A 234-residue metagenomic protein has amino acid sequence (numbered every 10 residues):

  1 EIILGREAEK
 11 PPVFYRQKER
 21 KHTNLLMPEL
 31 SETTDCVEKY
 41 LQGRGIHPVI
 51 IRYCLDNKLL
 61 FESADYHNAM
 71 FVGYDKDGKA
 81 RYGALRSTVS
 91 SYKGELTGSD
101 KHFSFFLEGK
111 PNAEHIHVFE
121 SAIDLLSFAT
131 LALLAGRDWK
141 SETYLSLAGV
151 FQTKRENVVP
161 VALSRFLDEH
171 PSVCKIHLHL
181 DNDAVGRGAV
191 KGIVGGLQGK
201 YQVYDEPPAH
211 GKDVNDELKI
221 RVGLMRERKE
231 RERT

Functional and structural regions predicted by a protein language model:
I3-L4, V185: Charged interaction scaffolds used for protein-protein
E9-K10: Accessory, often N-terminal, substrate/partner-engagement and coupling regions that sit outside the core NTP/cofactor
V13-S104, E108-K110: Basic, glycine-enriched DNA-binding surface that flanks or lies within the catalytic cores of DNA
L41, F71, G78, E120 (+3 more regions): Terminal peptide-recognition signature
N112-H117, K175-I176: Short active-site oxyanion
V118-I123, G149-Q152: Conserved mixed alpha/beta catalytic, RNA-binding, or beta-rich assembly cores of soluble enzyme, regulatory
I123-D124, A189: Acidic, divalent-metal-coordinating active-site segment for phosphoryl/phosphodiester hydrolysis, typified by short
T130-T234: TOPRIM fold recognition
